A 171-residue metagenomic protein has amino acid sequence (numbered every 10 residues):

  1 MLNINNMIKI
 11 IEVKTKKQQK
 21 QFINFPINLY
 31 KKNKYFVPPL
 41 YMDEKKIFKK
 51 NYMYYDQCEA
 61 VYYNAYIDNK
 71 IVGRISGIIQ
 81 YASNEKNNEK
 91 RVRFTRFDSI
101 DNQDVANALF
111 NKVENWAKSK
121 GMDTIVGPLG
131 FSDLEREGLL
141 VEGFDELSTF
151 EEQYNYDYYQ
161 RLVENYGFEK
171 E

Functional and structural regions predicted by a protein language model:
I4-K50, K90: Short amphipathic alpha-helix that is part of the acyltransferase structural core
K49-N64, G73: A short helix-loop-beta-strand connector motif used in the catalytic cores of GNAT acetyltransferases and, in some
K70-R74, V92: Glycine-rich phosphate/pyrophosphate-binding loop shared by adenosine-nucleotide-utilizing enzymes
I79-Y81: A short acidic/small-residue loop/turn micro-motif
N84-E169: Acyl-donor binding region in acyl/amide transferases
